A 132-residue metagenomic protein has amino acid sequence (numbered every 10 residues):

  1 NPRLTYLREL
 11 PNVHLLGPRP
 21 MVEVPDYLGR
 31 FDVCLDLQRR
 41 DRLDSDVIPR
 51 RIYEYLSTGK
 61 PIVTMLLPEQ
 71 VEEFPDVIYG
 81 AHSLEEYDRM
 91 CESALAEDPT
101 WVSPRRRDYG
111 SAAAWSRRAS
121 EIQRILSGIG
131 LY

Functional and structural regions predicted by a protein language model:
N1, P18-V22, P49, L84 (+1 more regions): Structural motif corresponding to alpha-helix initiation and N-cap regions
N1-T5, Q70-V71: Short, charged/polar "capping" segments at the starts of alpha-helices and the immediately preceding loops
R3-L28: Nucleotide-activated donor-binding/catalytic signature segment of Leloir-type glycosyltransferases, i.e., the conserved
V22, Y27, D36-L56, V63-E73: Nucleotide-sugar-dependent
F31: An anion/phosphate-binding loop that grips the pyrophosphate of nucleotide cofactors and donors
V71-S93: Change "using UDP/GDP/dTDP sugars" to "using nucleotide sugars
P99-G130: A charged, aromatic-enriched C-terminal amphipathic alpha-helix characteristic of glycosyltransferases across folds
